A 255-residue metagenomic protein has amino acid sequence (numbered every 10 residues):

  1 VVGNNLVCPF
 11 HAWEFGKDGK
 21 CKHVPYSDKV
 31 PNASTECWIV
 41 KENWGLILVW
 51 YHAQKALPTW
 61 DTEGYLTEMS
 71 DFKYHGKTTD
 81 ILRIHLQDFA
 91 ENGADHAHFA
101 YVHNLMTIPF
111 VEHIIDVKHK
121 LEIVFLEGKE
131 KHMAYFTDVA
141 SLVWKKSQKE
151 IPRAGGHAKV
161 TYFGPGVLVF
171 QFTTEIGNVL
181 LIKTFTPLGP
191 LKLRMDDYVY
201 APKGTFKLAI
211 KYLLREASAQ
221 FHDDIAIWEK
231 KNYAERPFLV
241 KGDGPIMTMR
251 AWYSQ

Functional and structural regions predicted by a protein language model:
V1-T67: Rieske [2Fe-2S] iron-sulfur-binding domain
K55-Q255: C-terminal catalytic domain of Rieske-type non-heme iron oxygenases
